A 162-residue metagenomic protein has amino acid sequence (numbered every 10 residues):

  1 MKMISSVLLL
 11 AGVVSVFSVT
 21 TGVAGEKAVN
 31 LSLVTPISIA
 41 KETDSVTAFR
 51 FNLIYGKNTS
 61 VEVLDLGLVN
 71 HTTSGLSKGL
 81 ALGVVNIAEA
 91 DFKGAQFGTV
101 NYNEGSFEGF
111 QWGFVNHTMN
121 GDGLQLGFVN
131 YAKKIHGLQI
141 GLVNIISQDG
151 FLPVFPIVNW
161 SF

Functional and structural regions predicted by a protein language model:
M1-K2: N-terminal secretory signal peptides that target proteins for export/translocation
V7-S18: Bacterial N-terminal signal peptides
V23-F162: Surface-exposed, glycine- and small/polar-enriched segments that build interaction surfaces at terminal
